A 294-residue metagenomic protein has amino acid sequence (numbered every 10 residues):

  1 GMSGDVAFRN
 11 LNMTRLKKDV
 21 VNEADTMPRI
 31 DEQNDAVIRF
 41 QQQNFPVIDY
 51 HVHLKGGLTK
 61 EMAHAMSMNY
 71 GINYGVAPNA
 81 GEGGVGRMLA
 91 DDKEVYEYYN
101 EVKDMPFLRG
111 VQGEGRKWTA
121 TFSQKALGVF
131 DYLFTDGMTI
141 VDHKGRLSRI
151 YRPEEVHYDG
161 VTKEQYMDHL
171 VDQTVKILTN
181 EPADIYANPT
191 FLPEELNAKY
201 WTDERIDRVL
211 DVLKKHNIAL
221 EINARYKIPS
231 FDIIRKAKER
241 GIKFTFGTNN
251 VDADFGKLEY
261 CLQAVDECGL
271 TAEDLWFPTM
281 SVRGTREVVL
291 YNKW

Functional and structural regions predicted by a protein language model:
G1-I30: Carbohydrate-interacting regions of secretory-pathway proteins
N10, N73-Y74, Y132, I185: Residues at the N-termini of beta-strands
L16, A80, M138, F191 (+1 more regions): Flexible loop residues that form catalytic and substrate-binding hotspots at small-molecule/glycan-binding clefts
M27-N44, N197-W294: Charged catalytic cores and adjacent phosphate/nucleic-acid-binding surfaces used for phosphate/nucleic-acid chemistry
R29-G115, K125, P189-D211, G247 (+1 more regions): An N-terminally biased module of ancient metal coordination in phosphate/nucleic-acid-related enzymes
T59-M62, T119-T121, P229-F231: Alpha-helical scaffolding within the catalytic cores of extracellular/periplasmic polymer-degrading hydrolases
G75-V76, F134, E221: Structural recognition of the beta-strand scaffold that forms the well-ordered cores of secreted hydrolase catalytic
M88-K215, C268-L270: Extended substrate/RNA-proximal surfaces in nucleic-acid metabolism proteins
